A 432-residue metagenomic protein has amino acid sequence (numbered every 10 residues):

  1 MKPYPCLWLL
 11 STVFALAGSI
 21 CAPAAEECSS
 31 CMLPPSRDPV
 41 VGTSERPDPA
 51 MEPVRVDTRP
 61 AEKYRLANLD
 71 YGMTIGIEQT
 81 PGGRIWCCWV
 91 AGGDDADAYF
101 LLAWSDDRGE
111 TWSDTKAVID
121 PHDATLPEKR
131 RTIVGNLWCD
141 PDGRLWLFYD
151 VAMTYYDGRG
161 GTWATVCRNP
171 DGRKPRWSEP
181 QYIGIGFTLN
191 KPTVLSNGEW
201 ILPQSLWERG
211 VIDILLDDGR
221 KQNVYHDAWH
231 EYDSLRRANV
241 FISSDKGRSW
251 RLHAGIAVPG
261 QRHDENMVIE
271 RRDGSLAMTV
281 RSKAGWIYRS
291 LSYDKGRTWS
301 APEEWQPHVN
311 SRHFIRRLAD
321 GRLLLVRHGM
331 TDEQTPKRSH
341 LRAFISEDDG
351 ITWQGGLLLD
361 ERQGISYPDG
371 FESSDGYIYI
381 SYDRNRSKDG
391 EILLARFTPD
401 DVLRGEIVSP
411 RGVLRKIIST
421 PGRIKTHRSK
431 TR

Functional and structural regions predicted by a protein language model:
M1-P5: Positively charged n-region of N-terminal signal peptides that target proteins for export
W8-S19: Bacterial N-terminal signal peptides
A17, A22-E27: Boundary at the C-terminal end of the N-terminal hydrophobic targeting segment
E26-R432: Asp-box/BNR beta-propeller blade signature and adjacent active/binding-site loops in extracellular glycan-interacting
